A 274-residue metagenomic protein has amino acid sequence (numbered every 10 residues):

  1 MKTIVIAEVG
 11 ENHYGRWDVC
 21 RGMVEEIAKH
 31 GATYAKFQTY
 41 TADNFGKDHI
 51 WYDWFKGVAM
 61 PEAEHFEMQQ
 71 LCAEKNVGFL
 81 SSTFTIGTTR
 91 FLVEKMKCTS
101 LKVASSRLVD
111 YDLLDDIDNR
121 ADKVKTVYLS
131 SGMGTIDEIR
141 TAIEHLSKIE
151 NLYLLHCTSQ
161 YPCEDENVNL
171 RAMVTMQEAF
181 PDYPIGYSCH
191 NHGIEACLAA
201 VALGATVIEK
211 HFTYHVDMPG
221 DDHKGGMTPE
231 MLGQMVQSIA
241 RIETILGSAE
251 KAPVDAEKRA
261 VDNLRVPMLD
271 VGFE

Functional and structural regions predicted by a protein language model:
M1-E274: Catalytic cores and adjacent flexible loops of soluble metabolic enzymes that perform enolate/carbanion chemistry on
